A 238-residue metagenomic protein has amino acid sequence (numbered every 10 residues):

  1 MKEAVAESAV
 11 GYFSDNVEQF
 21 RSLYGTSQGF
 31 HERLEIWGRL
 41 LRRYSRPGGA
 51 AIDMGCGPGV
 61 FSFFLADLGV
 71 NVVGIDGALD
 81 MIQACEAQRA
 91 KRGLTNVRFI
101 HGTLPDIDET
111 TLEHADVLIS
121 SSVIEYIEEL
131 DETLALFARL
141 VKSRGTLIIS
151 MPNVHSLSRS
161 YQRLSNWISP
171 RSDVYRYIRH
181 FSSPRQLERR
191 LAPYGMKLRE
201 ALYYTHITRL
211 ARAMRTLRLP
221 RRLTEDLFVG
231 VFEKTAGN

Functional and structural regions predicted by a protein language model:
M1-S45, M214, R218, R222: Conserved class I S-adenosyl-L-methionine
G48-G57: Conserved class I S-adenosyl-L-methionine
P58-D106: Class I SAM-dependent methyltransferase SAM/SAH-binding core
I119: A conserved beta-strand element that flanks and buttresses the S-adenosyl-L-methionine
S122-Y126: Short catalytic micro-motifs in class I SAM-dependent methyltransferases
D131-S143: A short glycine-rich, Lys/Arg-flanked "PGG" loop and its adjoining helix->strand segment in the class I
I148-P170: Conserved class I S-adenosyl-L-methionine
P170-Q186: Acceptor-substrate binding/catalytic loop of class I
